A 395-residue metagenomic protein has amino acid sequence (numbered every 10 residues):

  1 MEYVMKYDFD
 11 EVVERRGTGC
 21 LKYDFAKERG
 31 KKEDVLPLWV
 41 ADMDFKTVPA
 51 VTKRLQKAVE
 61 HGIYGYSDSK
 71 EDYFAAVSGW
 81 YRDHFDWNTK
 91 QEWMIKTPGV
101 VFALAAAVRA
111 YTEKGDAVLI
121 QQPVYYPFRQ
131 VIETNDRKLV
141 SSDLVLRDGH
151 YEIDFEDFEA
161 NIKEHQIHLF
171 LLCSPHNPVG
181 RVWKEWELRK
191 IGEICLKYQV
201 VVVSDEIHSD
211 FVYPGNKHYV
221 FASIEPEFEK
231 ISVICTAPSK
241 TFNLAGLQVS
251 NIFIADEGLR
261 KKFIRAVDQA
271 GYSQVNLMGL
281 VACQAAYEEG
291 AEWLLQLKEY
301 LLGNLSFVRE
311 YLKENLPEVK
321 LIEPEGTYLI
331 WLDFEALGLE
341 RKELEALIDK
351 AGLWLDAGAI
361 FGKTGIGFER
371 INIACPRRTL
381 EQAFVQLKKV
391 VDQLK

Functional and structural regions predicted by a protein language model:
E2-G99, A106, Q393-K395: N-terminal small-domain helix-loop-helix segment of the aminotransferase-like
L38, L55, V77, M94 (+13 more regions): Generic structural signal for small/hydrophobic residues in well-ordered secondary structure, especially within
K53, P226, K230-L302, E310 (+1 more regions): Conserved core segment of the aminotransferase class I/II
Y64-E193, D210-F211, H218-E227, V233 (+1 more regions): Conserved core of the PLP fold type I
N135, H165, K197-Y198, F228 (+2 more regions): Helix C-cap/helix->beta junction micro-motif
Q284, Y300-R309, L321-F334: Conserved glycine-rich beta-strand-loop-beta hairpin in the small C-terminal domain of fold type I
A346-L355, F361-K395: PLP-dependent enzyme catalytic core of the Aspartate aminotransferase-like
